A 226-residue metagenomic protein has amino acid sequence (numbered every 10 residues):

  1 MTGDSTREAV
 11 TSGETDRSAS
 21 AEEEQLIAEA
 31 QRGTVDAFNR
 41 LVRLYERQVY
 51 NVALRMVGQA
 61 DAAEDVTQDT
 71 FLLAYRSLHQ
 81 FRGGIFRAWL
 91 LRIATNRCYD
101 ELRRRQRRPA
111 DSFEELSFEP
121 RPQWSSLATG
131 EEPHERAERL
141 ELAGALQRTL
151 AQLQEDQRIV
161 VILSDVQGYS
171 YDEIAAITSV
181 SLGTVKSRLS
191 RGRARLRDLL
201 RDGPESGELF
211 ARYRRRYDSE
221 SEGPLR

Functional and structural regions predicted by a protein language model:
T2-V10, Q147-R148, Q152, A176-I177 (+1 more regions): C-terminal edge and immediately downstream basic/flexible tail or linker adjoining helix-turn-helix-like DNA-binding
S5-R7, A19-S20, R108-R136, F210-L225: Internal acidic/polar
E14-R17, Q31-R40, Y50-D69: Short, charged helix-capping/linker segments at alpha-helix termini
Q31-R32, G58, D69-I85, R104-Q106: Sigma70-family region 2
V42-A60, S77, L150, D156 (+1 more regions): Amphipathic, Lys/Arg- and hydrophobic-enriched alpha-helical face
N51, D65-L72, R76, G84-N96: Structural recognition of an alpha-helix C-terminal capping motif at a helix-to-coil junction
Q80, R92-E114, R139, D202: Arg/Lys-rich amphipathic alpha helix in sigma70-family domain 2
Q147-I159, L163-T184, D198: Helix-turn-helix DNA-binding module
